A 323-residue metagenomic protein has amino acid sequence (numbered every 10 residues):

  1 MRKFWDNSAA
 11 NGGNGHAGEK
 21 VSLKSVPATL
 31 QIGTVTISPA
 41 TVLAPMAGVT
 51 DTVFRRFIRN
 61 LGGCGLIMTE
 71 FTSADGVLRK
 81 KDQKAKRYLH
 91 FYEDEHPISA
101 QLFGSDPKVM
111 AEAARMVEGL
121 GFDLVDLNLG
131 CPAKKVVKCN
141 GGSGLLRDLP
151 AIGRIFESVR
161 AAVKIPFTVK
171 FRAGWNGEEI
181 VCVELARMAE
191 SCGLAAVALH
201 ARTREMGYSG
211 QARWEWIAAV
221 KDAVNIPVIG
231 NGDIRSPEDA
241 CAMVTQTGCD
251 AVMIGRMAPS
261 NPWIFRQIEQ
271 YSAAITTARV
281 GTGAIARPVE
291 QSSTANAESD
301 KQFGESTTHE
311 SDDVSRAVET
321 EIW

Functional and structural regions predicted by a protein language model:
M1-G33, I37-T41, A47, V53 (+8 more regions): Alpha/beta catalytic cores of nucleotide-metabolism and tRNA/nucleoside-modifying enzymes
N14, V26-Q31, M46-L120: Glycine-rich, positively charged N-terminal anion/phosphate-binding segment
L43, I58, E70, A100 (+6 more regions): Conserved, mostly hydrophobic/aromatic
P45, G104, A111-V125, L129 (+5 more regions): Conserved alpha/beta-domain cores
M46, T72-A74, F103-S105, G130-P132 (+4 more regions): Active-site beta-loop-alpha junctions enriched in small/polar residues
T69, D123-P132, C192-A201, M253-A258: Non-cysteine beta-strand/loop elements that form the S-adenosyl-L-methionine
V77-Q83, A133-S158, E178, E205-A218 (+1 more regions): Active-site-adjacent beta->alpha loops and helix N-cap segments on the catalytic face of soluble alpha/beta enzymes
K108-V109, F171-E184: Active-site glycine- and acidic-residue-rich loops that bind and position anionic ligands or nucleotide-like cofactors
